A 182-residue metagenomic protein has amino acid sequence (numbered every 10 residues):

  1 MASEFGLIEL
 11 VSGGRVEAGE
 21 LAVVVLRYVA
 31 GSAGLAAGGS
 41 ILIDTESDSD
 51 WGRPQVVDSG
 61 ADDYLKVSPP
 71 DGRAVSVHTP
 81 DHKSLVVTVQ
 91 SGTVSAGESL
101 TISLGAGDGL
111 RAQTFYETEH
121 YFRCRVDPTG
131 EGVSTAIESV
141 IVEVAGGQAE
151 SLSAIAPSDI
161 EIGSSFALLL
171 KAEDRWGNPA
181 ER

Functional and structural regions predicted by a protein language model:
M1-L169, D174-P179: Ser/Thr/Pro/Gly-rich, low-complexity intrinsically disordered stalk/linker tracts of secreted and surface-exposed
